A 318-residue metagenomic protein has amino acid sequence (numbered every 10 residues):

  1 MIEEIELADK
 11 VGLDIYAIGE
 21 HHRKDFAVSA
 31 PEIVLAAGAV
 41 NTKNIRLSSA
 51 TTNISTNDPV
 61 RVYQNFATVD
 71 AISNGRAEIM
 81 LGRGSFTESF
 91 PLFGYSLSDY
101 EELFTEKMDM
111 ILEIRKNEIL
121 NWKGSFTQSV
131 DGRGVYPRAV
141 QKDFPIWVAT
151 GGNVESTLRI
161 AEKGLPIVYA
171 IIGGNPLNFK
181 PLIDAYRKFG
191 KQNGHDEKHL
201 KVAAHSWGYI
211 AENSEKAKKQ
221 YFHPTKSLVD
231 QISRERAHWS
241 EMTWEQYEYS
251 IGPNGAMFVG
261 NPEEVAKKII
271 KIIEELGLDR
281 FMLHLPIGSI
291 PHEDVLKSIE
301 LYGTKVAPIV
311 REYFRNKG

Functional and structural regions predicted by a protein language model:
M1-L7, G151-L158, E264-K271: Short, acidic/polar
M1-S48, F144: N-terminal beta1-alpha1-beta2 module of alpha/beta enzyme domains
D9, L35-K43, F66, D70-R76 (+4 more regions): Acidic (Asp/Glu)-rich catalytic clusters
K10, E101-V135, L177-D279, R311-G318: An alpha-helical appendage that flanks or caps ligand/catalytic pockets
L13-I15, T42-L47, I72-E78, K116-E118 (+5 more regions): Short, well-ordered coil/turn segments that N-cap beta-strands
I15-G38, N53, S85, I172-G174 (+1 more regions): Glycine-rich, proline-tolerant flexible connector loops at the mouths of alpha/beta enzymes
E20, G38, V69, I111 (+6 more regions): Conserved, mostly hydrophobic/aromatic
D58-L165, L177-K180, D184, Q192: Internal, glycine-rich beta/alpha segment that forms the wall or movable "lid" of small-molecule/cofactor binding
